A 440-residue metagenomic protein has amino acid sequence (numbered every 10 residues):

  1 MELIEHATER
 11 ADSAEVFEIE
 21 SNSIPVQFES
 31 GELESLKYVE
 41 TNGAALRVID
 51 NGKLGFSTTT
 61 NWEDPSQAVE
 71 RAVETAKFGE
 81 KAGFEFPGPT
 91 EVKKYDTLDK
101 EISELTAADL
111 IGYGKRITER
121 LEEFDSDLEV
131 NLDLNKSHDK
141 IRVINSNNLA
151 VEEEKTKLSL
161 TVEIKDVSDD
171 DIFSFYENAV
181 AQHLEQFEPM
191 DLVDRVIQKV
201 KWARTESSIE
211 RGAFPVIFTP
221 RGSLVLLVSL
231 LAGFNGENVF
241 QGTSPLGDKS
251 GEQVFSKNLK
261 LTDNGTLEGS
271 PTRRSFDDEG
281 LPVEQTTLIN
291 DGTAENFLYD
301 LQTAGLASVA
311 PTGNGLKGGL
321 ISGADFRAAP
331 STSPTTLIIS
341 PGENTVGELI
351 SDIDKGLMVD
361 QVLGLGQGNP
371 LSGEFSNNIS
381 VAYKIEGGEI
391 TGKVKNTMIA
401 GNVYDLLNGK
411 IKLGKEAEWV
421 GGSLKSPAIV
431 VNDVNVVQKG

Functional and structural regions predicted by a protein language model:
M1-G440: N-terminal small-residue-enriched
